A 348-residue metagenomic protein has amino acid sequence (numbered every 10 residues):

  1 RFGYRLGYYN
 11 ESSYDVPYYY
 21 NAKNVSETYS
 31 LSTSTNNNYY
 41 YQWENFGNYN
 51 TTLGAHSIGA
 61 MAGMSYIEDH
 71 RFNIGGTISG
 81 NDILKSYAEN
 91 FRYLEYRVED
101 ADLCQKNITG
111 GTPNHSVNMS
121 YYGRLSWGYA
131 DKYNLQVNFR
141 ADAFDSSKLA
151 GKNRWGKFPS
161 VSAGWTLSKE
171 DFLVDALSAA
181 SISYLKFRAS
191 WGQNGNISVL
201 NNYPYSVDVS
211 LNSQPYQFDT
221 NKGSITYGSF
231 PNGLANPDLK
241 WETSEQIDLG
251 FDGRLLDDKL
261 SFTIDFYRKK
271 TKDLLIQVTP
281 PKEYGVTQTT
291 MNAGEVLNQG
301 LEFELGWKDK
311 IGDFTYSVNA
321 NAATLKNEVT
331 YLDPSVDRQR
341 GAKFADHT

Functional and structural regions predicted by a protein language model:
R1-S13, V25-T348: Extracellular/periplasmic, surface-exposed regions of secreted and cell-surface proteins
Y19-Y20: Beta-sandwich/jelly-roll carbohydrate-recognition scaffolds of carbohydrate-active enzymes
